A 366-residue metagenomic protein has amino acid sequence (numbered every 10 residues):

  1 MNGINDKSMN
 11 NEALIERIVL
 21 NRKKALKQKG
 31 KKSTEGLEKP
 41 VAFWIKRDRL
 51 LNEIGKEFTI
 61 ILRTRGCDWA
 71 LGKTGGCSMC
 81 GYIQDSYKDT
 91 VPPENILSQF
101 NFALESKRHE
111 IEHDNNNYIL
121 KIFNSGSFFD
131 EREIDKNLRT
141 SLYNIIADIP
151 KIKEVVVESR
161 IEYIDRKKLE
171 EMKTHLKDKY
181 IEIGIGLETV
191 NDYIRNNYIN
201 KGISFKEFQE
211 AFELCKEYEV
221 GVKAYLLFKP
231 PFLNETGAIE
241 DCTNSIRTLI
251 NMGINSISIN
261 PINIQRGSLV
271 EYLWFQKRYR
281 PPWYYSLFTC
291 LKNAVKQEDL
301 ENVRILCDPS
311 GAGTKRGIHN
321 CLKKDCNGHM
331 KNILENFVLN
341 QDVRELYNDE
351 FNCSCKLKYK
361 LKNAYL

Functional and structural regions predicted by a protein language model:
M1-K32, G36-K39, I264-L366: Auxiliary Fe-S-binding modules of radical SAM enzymes
L50-S98: Canonical Radical SAM [4Fe-4S] cluster-binding loop centered on the CxxxCxxC motif and its immediate flanking residues
K56-I60, Y118-I122, V155-V157, I181-I185 (+3 more regions): Hydrophobic faces of well-ordered beta-strands that scaffold small-molecule active sites in alpha/beta enzyme cores
I83-A103, K107-K136, I149-D165, Y180-E207 (+1 more regions): Core AdoMet radical
V91-S106, I134-I145, I203-F208, A238-I246 (+2 more regions): Well-ordered, non-membrane alpha-helical segments in soluble/globular domains
K107-N115, L142-P150, E170-Y180, E213-E219 (+2 more regions): Acidic (Asp/Glu)-rich catalytic clusters
R132-T140, D165-T174, T236: Distinct, well-ordered alpha-helical segments
K206-S268, F288-D308: Conserved C-terminal portion of the radical SAM core fold that forms the substrate/S-adenosylmethionine-binding
